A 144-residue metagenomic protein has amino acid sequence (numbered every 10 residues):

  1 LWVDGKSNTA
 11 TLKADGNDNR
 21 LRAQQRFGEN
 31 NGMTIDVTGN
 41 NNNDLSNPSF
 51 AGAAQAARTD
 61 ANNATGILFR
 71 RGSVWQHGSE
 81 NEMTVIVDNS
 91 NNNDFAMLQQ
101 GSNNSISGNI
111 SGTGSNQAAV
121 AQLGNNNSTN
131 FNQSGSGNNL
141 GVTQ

Functional and structural regions predicted by a protein language model:
L1-Q144: Low-complexity repeat regions of mature extracellularly deployed or surface/particle-associated proteins
